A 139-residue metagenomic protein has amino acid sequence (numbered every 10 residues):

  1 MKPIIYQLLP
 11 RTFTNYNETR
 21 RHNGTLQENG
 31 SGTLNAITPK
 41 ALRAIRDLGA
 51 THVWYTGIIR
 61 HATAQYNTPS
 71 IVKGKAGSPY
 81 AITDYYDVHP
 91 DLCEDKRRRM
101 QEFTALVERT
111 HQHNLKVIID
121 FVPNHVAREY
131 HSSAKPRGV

Functional and structural regions predicted by a protein language model:
M1-K116, N124-K135, V139: N-terminal structural segment of carbohydrate-active enzymes
